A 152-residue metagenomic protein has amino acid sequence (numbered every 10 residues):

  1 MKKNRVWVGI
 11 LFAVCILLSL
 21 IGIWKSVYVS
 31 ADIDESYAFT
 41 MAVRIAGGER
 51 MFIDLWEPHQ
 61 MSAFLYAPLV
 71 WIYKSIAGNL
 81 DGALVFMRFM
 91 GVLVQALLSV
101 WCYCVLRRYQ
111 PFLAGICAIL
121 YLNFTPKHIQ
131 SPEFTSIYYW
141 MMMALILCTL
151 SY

Functional and structural regions predicted by a protein language model:
M1-I21: Start-transfer (signal-anchor) and selected internal transmembrane alpha helices of multi-pass inner/ER membrane
M1-R5, R108, S151-Y152: Membrane-interface junctions at the ends of membrane-embedded or membrane-associated helices
L20-Y37, D54: Helix-to-loop transition at the C-terminal end of transmembrane segments
A38, L98-C102, L145: Hydrophobic/aromatic residues in alpha-helical transmembrane segments
F39-V43, D54-G78, V85, F89 (+1 more regions): Short hydrophobic/aromatic helix or loop-helix immediately within or flanking a transmembrane segment in polytopic
H59, Q130-Y139: Short acidic/glycine- and proline-prone juxtamembrane loop motifs at membrane-interface regions of multi-pass membrane
L97-F124: Transmembrane-helix signature of polytopic, membrane-embedded enzymes that assemble or transfer cell-envelope glycans
Y138-Y152: Specific aromatic-rich, kink-prone transmembrane helix
